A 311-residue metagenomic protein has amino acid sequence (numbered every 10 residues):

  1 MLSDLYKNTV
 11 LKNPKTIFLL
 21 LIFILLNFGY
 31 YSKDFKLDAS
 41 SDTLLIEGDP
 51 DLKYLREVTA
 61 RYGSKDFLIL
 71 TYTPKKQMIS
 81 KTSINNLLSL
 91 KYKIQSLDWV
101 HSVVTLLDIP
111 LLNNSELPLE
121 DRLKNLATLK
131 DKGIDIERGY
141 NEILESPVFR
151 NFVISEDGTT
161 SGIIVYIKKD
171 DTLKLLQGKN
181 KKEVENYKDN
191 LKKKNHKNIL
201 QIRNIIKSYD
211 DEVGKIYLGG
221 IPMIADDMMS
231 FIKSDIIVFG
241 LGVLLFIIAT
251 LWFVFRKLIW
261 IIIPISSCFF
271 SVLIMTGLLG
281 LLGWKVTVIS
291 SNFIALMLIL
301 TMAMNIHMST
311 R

Functional and structural regions predicted by a protein language model:
M1-A39, T128-L129, D170, N190-R311: Membrane-embedded transmembrane helical bundles of large multi-pass transporters/channels
K33-M78, I84, G133-I154: Solvent-exposed, non-transmembrane loop/terminal regulatory segments of multi-pass membrane proteins
K53, S96, H101-Y187, D227-S230: Extracytoplasmic
F67-D108: N-terminal pre-first-transmembrane
F67-T71, V104, G162-Y166, Y217-G219 (+1 more regions): Soluble periplasmic/extracytoplasmic beta-strand elements of cell-envelope proteins
Y72-N85, V165-L173, K182-K193, G219-A225: Structural beta->alpha junctions
N85-I94, G178-K179, K194-I205: Short amphipathic alpha-helices in soluble, non-transmembrane regions that often serve as interface/regulatory elements
